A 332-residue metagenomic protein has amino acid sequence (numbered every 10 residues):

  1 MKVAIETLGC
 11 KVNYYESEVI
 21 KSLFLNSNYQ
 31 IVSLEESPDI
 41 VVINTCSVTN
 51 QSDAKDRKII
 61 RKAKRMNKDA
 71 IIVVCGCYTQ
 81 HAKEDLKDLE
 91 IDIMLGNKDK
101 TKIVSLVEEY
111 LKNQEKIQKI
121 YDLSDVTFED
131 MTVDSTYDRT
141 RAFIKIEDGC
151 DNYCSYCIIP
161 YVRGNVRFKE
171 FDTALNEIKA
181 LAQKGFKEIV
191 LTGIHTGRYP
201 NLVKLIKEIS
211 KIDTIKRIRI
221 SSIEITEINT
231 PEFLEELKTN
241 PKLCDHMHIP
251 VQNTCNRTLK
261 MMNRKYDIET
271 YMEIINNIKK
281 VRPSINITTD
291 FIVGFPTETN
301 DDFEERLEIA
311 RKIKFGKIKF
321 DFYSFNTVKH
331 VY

Functional and structural regions predicted by a protein language model:
M1-T192, P231, L243, M247 (+4 more regions): Proteins enriched for Cys/Gly/acidic motifs involved in redox and nucleic-acid/cofactor modification
I72-V73, H81-A82, Q183-T299: Conserved SAM/AdoMet-binding glycine-rich loop
P200, K329-H330: Short Asp/Glu-rich motifs
T214, D301, K314-F315, H330: Conserved N-terminal phosphate-binding loop of PLP-dependent enzymes in the Aspartate aminotransferase
D290, H330-Y332: Short, flexible active-site loops
